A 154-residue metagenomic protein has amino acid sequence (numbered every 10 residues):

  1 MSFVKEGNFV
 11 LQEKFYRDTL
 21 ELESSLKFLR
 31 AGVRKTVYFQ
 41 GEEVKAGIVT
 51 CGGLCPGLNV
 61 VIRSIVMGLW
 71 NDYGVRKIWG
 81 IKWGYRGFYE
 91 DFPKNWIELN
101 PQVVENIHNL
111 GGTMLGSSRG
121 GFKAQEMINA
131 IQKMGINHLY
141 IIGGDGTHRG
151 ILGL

Functional and structural regions predicted by a protein language model:
M1-K5: Low-complexity, highly charged intrinsically disordered N-terminal segments that act as targeting/localization
E6-F39, F88-L139: Glycine-rich oxoanion-binding loops at beta->alpha junctions
F39-Y89: N-terminal phosphate-binding or glycine-rich loops at protein starts, especially the Walker A/P-loop of NTPases
K45-C55, T113-G116, N137-I142: Short glycine-rich or small-residue beta-strand-to-loop segments that form or flank ligand, phosphate, metal/Fe-S
L58, E90, E126, G150-L152: Short glycine-/acidic-enriched loop or helix-start segments at secondary-structure transitions that form or flank
V61-I65, G146-L154: Short Gly/Thr/Asp-enriched flexible loops that form oxyanion-binding sites at enzyme active sites
G68, A130-K133, G153: A generic secondary-structure signal
K77-K82, L115-S117, I141-G143, R149: General beta-strand structural signal in soluble alpha/beta enzymes
